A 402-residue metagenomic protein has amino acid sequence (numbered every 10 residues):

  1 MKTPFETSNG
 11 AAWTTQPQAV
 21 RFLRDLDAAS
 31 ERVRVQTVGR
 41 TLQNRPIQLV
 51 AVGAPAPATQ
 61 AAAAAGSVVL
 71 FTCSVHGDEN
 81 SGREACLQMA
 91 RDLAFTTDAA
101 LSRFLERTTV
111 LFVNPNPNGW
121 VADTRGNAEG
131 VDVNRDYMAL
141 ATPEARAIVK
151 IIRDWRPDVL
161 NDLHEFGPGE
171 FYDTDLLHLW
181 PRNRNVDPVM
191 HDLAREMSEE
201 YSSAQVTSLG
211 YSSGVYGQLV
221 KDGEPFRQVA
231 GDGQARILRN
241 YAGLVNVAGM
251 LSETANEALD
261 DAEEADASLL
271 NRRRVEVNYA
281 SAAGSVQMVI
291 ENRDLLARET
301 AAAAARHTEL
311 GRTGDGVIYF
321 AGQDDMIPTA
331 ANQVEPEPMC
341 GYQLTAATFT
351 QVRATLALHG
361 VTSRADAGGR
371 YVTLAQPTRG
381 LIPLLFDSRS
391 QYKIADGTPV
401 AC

Functional and structural regions predicted by a protein language model:
M1-C402: M14 metallocarboxypeptidase catalytic domain recognition
